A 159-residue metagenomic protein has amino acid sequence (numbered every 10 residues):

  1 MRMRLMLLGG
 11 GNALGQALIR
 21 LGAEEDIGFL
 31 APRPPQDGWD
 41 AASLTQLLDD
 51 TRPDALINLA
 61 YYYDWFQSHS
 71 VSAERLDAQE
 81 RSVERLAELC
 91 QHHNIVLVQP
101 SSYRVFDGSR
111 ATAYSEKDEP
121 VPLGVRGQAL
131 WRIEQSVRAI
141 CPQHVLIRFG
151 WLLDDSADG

Functional and structural regions predicted by a protein language model:
R2-E25: N-terminal Rossmann NAD(P)H-binding glycine-rich loop of SDR-like oxidoreductase domains
L8, L56-A60, L97-Y103, I147-F149: SDR active-site strand-loop-helix element
I27-W39: A short beta-strand-loop structural module common to alpha/beta enzyme folds
G38-R81, L89-Q91: NAD(P)H-binding glycine-rich loop region in Rossmannoid oxidoreductase-like domains and their noncatalytic homologs
F66-E74, G108-T112, A157-D158: Conserved catalytic-core motifs of eukaryotic protein kinase domains, centered on the activation segment
E84-V121: Conserved Rossmann-fold NAD(P)-dependent oxidoreductase catalytic core, especially the SDR/UDP-sugar
F106-D107, I147-G159: Flexible, glycine-rich beta-alpha linker
V121-V145, G150: Active-site Tyr-X1-5-Lys
